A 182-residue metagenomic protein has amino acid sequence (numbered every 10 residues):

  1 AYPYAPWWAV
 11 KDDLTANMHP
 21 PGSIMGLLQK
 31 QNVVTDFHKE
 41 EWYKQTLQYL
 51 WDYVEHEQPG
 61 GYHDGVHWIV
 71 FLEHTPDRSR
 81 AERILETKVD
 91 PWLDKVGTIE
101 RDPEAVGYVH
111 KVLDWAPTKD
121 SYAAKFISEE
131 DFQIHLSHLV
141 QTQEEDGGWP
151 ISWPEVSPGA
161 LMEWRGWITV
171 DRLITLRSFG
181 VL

Functional and structural regions predicted by a protein language model:
A1-L182: Preference for long, amphipathic alpha-helical scaffolds in soluble/luminal domains and all-alpha bundles
